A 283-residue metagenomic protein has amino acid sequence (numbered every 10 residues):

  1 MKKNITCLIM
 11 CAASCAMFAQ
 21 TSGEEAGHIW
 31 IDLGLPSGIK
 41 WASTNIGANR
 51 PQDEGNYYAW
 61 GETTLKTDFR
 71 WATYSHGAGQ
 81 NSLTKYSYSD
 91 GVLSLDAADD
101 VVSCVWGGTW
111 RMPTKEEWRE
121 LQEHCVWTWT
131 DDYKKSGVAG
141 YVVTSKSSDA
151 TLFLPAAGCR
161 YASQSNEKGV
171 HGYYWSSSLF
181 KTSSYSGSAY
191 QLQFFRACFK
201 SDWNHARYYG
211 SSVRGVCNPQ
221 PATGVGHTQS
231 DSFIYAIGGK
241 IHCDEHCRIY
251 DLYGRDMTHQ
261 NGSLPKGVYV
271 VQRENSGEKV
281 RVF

Functional and structural regions predicted by a protein language model:
M1, W41, W175, A222-H227 (+3 more regions): Terminal processing/anchoring signals of secreted or surface-associated proteins and related intramolecular
M1-T21: Bacterial Sec-dependent N-terminal signal peptides
K2-K3, V268-F283: C-terminal tail/sorting-segment detector
Q20-P221: Conserved positions within compact, well-structured domain cores
G108, L264-V270: A glycine-anchored, Pro-Gly-centered beta-turn/N-cap motif
C217-H246: Residue-level detector of functionally pivotal "anchor" positions at catalytic/ligand-binding pockets or at interdomain
C243-H259: Change to "...patches in solvent-exposed regions of secreted, membrane-anchored, or virion-exposed structural
